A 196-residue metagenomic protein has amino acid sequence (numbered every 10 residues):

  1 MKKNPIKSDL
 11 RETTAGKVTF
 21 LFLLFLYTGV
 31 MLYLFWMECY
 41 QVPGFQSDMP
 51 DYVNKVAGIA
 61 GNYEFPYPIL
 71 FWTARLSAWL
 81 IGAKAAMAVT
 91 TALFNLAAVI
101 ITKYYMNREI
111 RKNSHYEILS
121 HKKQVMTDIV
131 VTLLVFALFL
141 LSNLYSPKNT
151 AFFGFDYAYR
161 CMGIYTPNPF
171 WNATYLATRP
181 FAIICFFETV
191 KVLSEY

Functional and structural regions predicted by a protein language model:
M1-Y33, S120-L133: Start-transfer (signal-anchor) and selected internal transmembrane alpha helices of multi-pass inner/ER membrane
L32-D48, L144-T150: Helix-to-loop transition at the C-terminal end of transmembrane segments
D51-A85: Short hydrophobic/aromatic helix or loop-helix immediately within or flanking a transmembrane segment in polytopic
F65-I69, A98, T178: Phosphate/oxyanion-binding active-site loops and adjacent basic polyanion-contact surfaces
I81-I101, Y105, S120-T132, W171-L176: Loop-to-helix entry region of an early transmembrane alpha helix in multi-pass inner-membrane enzymes
V89-I118, L138, L144, I184: Transmembrane-helix motifs of polytopic, lipid-linked glycan transferases
Q124-F187: Membrane-interface micro-motifs in multi-pass membrane enzymes
E188, E195-Y196: Membrane-interface alpha helices of multi-pass inner-membrane proteins
